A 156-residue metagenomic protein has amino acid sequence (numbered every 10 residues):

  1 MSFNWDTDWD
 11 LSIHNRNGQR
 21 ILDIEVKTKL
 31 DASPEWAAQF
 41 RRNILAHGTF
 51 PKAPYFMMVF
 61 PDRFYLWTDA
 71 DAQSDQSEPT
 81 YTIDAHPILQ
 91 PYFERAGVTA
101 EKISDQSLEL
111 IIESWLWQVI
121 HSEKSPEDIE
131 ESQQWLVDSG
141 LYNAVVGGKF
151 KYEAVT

Functional and structural regions predicted by a protein language model:
M1-A53, W67-T156: A short, conserved, highly charged catalytic patch centered on acidic carboxylates
F56: Short glycine-aspartate micro-motif
V59-P61: Short His-Asn-centered micro-motif
R63-Y65: Hydrophobic residues embedded in beta-strands of well-ordered beta-sheets
